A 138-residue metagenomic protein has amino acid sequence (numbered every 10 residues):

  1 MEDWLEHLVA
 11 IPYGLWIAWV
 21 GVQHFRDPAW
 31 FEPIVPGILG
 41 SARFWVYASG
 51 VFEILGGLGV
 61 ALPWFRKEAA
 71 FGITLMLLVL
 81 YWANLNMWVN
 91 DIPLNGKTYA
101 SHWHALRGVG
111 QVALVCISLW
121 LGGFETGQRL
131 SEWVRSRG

Functional and structural regions predicted by a protein language model:
M1-G138: Membrane-interface extramembranous regions
